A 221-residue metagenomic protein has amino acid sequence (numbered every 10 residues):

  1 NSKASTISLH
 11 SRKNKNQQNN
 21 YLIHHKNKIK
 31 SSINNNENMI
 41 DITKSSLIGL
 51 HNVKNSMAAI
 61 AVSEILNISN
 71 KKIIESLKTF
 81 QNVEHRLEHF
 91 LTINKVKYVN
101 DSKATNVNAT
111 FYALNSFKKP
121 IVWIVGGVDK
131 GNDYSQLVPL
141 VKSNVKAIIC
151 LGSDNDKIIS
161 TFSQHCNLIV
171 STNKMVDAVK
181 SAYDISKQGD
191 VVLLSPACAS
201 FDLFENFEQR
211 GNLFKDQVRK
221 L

Functional and structural regions predicted by a protein language model:
N1-T43, V83-R86, F90: Extended acidic/charged loop-beta regions that coordinate divalent cations and stabilize anionic phosphate/carboxylate
N1-T6, S63-L66, D202, L213-L221: Phosphate-binding loop of NTP-binding sites
I42-V145, S160: Nucleotide phosphate-binding/pyrophosphate-handling subdomain across enzymes that bind or process nucleotide phosphates
L66, K103, L168-S171, L203: A structural signal for short, well-ordered beta-strand elements
K97, S200-F204: A short acidic, helix-capping loop that chelates divalent metal ions and anchors anionic groups
S135-D190: C-terminal helical cap/extension that packs against the catalytic core of soluble nucleotide-cofactor enzymes
L193-A197: Short beta-strands and strand-loop turn motifs
